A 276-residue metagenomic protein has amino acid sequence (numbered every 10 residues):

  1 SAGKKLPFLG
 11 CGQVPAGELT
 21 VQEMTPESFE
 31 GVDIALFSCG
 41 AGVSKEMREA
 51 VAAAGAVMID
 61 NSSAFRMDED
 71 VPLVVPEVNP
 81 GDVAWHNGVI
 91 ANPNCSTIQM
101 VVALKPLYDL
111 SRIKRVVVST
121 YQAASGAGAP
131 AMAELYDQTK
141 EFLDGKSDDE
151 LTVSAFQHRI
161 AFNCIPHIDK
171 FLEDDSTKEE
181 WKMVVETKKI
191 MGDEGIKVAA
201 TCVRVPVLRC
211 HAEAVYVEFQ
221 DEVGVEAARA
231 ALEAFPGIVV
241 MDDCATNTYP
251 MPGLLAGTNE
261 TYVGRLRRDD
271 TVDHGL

Functional and structural regions predicted by a protein language model:
S1-I160, I196-K197, E226, A230 (+1 more regions): N-terminal Rossmann-like NAD(P) cofactor-binding subdomain of oxidoreductases, focused on the glycine-rich
A2-K4, C95-S96, T120-A127, C164-F171 (+2 more regions): Glycine-rich beta-alpha junction loops
A84-A91, N163-D174, L276: Helix-loop-beta segment of a Rossmann-like dinucleotide-binding subdomain
L110, A124, H167, E186 (+4 more regions): Change "in soluble alpha/beta enzymes" to "in soluble alpha/beta proteins
A155-L208: Oxyanion-binding "anion nests"
H158, H211-E213, H274-L276: Residues at beta-strand starts and edge strands
A200-T201, P206-G237: Internal helical hairpin/lid segments
